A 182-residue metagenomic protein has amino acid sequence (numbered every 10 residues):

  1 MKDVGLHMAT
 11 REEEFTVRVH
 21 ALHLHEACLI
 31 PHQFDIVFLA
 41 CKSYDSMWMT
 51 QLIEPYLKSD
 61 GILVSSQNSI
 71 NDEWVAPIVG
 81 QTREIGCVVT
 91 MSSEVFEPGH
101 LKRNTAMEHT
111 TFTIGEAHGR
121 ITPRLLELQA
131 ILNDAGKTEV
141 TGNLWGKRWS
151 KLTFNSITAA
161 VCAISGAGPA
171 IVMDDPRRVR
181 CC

Functional and structural regions predicted by a protein language model:
M1-T16: Glycine-rich phosphate-binding loop and adjoining beta1-alpha1-beta2 segment of Rossmann-like nucleotide-binding folds
V4, D60, D134-A135: Structured helix-beta-strand junction loops
E13-K102: Rossmann-like NAD(P)(H) cofactor-binding subdomain of soluble oxidoreductases
H32, S66-I157, C162: Rossmann-fold dinucleotide-binding core
I164-V172: Amphipathic alpha-helix from the class-I
D175-C182: Small-residue-rich helix-loop
